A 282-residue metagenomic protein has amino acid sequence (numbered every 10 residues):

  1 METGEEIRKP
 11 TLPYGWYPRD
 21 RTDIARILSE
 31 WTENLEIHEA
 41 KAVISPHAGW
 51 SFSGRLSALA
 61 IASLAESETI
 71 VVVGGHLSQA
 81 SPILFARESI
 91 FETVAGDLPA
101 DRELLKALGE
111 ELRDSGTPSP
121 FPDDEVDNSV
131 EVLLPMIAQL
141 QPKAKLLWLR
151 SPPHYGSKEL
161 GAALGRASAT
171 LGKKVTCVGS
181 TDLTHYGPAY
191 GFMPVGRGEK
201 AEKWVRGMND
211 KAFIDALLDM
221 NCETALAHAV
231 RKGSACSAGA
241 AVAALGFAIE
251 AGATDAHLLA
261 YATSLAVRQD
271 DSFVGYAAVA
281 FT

Functional and structural regions predicted by a protein language model:
E2-G246, E250, D255, Y261-A266: Active-site histidine-anchored catalytic micro-motif
L259, T263-T282: Short, basic/aromatic-enriched C-terminal tail that caps enzymatic domains
